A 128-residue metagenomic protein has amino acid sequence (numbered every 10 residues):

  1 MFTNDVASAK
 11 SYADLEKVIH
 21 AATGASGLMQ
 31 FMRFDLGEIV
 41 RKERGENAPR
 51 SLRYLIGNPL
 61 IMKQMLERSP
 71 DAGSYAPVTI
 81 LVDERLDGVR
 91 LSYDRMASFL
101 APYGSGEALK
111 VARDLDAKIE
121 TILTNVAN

Functional and structural regions predicted by a protein language model:
M1-N128: Feature detects long, helix-prone N-terminal segments enriched in hydrophobes
